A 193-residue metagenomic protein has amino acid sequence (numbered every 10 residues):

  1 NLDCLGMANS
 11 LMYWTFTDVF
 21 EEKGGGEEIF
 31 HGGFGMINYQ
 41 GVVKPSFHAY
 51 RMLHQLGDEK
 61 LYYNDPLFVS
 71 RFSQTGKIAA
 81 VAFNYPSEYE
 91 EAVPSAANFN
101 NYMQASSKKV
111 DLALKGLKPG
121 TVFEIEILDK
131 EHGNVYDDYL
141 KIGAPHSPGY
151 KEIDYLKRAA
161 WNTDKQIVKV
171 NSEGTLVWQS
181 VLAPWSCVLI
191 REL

Functional and structural regions predicted by a protein language model:
N1-N98, D129: Aromatic/acidic polysaccharide-binding cleft in carbohydrate-active enzymes
A82-L193: C-terminal beta-sandwich/jelly-roll accessory domains of carbohydrate-active enzymes
